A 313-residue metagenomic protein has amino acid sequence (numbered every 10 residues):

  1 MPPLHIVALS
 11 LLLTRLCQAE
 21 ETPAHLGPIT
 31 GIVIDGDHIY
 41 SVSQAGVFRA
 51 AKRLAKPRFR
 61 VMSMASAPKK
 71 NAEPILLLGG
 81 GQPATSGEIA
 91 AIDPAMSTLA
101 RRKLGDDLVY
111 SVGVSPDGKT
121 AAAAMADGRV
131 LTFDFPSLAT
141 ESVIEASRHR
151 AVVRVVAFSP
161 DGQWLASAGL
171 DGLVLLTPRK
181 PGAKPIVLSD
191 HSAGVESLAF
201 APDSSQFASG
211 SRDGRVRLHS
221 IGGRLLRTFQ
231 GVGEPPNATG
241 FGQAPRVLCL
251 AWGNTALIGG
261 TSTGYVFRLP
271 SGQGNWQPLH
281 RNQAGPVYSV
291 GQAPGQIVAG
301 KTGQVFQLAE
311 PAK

Functional and structural regions predicted by a protein language model:
T22-G46: Beta-strand-rich domains and repeat architectures in extracellular enzymes and scaffolds, especially beta-propellers
T22-P28, A55-V61, K103-V109, A146-V153 (+3 more regions): WD40/WD-repeat beta-propeller blade N-cap
I34-G36, P68-A72, P116-D117, P160-D161 (+3 more regions): Residue-level detector of Asp-centered blade-edge/turn motifs that repeat once per structural unit in beta-propeller
I39, L76, A121, L165 (+3 more regions): Hydrophobic beta-strand positions that form the internal "hydrophobic ladder" of WD40/Gbeta-like beta-propeller blades
A45-V47, P83-E88, D127-L131, A151-R154 (+5 more regions): Short coil/turn segments within WD40 beta-propeller repeats
A51-R53, D93-S97, F135-L138, P178-G182 (+3 more regions): Short loop/turn segments that connect beta-strands within beta-propeller blades
G285-K313: Blade-level signature of beta-propeller repeat domains, shared across WD40, Kelch, NHL, RCC1 and BNR/Asp-box propellers
